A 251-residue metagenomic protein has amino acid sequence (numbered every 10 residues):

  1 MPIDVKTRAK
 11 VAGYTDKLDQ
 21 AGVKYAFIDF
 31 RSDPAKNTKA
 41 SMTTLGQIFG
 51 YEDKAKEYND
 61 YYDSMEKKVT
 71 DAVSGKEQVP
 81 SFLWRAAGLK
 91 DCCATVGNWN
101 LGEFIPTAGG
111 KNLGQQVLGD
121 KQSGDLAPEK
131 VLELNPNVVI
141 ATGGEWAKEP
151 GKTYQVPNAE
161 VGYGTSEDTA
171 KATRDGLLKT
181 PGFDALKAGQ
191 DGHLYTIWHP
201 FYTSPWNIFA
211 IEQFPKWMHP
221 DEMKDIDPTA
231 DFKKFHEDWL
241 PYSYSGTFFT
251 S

Functional and structural regions predicted by a protein language model:
M1-I48, Q122-R174: Acidic/His-rich segments in extracytoplasmic proteins that coordinate ligands and/or metal ions
D4-K6, C92, L118: Residue-level marker of alpha-helix boundaries and capping positions
G13-K90, G114-Q115, S123, A185-K187 (+1 more regions): Extracytoplasmic substrate-binding proteins
T43, G102-E103, E129, E212: Active-site phosphate/pyrophosphate- and oxyanion-stabilizing loops and adjacent acidic/basic residues in soluble
V73-G75, F104, E129-L134, L186: Short, conserved, surface-exposed binding loops centered on an aromatic residue
T95: Extended ligand-binding clefts on enzyme/binding-domain cores
N98-K121: His/Asp/Glu-enriched short active-site or ligand-binding loop at hydrolase and phosphoryl-transfer sites
E160-T196: Extracellular/periplasmic periplasmic-binding protein-like sensory domains
